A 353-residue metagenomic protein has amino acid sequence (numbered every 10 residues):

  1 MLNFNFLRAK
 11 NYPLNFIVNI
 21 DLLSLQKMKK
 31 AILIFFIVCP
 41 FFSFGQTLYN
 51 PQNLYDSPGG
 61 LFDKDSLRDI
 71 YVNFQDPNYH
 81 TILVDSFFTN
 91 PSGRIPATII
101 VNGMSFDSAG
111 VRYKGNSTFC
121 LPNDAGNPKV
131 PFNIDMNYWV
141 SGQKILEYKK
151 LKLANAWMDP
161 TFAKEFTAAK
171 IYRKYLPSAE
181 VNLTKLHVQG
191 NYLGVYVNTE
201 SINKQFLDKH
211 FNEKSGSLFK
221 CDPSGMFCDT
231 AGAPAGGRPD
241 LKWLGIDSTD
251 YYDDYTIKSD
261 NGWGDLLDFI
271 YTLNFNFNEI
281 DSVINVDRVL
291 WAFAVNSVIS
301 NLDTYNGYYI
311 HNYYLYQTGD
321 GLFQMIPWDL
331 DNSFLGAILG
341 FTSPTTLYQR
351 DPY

Functional and structural regions predicted by a protein language model:
M1-T47: Bacterial Sec-dependent N-terminal signal peptides
Q46-S108: Regulatory N- and C-terminal appendages and interdomain linkers associated with kinase/kinase-like NTP transferase
L67, P177, V286, G319-Q324: Loop/turn elements at helix/coil->beta-strand transitions in domains of secreted/extracellular proteins
A97-N155: Conserved oxyanion/phosphate-binding beta-strand-loop segments in alpha/beta enzyme cores
P131-S141, Y148, N155-A156, F162 (+3 more regions): Internal "kinase-insert"/substrate-recognition segments embedded within catalytic cores of ATP-dependent enzymes
D260, D281, Y316-Y353: C-terminal catalytic region of ATP-dependent kinase domains
G307-L315: Catalytic-loop signature of eukaryotic-like protein kinases
